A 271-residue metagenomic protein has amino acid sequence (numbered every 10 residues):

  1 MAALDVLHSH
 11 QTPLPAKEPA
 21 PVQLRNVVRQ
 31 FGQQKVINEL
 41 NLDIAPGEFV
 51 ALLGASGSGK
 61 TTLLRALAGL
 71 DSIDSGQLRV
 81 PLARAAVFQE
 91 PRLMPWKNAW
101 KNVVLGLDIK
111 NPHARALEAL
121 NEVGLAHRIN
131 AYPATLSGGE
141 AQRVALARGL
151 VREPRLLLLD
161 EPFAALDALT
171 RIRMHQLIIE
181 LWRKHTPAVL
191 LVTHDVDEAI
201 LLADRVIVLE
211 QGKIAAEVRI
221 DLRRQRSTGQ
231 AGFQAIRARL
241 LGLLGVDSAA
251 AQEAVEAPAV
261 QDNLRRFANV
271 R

Functional and structural regions predicted by a protein language model:
L53-A55: The feature captures the beta-strand-to-loop junction immediately N-terminal to the Walker
A68: Helix-to-loop junction immediately C-terminal to a conserved catalytic motif
N111-V123, R239: ABC nucleotide-binding domain "signature" region
Y132-L136, E140: Conserved ABC ATPase signature
L146: Hydrophobic anchor residue at the start of the ABC signature
V151-R155: A short, proline-enriched helix->beta-strand linker immediately N-terminal to the Walker B motif in ABC-type P-loop
